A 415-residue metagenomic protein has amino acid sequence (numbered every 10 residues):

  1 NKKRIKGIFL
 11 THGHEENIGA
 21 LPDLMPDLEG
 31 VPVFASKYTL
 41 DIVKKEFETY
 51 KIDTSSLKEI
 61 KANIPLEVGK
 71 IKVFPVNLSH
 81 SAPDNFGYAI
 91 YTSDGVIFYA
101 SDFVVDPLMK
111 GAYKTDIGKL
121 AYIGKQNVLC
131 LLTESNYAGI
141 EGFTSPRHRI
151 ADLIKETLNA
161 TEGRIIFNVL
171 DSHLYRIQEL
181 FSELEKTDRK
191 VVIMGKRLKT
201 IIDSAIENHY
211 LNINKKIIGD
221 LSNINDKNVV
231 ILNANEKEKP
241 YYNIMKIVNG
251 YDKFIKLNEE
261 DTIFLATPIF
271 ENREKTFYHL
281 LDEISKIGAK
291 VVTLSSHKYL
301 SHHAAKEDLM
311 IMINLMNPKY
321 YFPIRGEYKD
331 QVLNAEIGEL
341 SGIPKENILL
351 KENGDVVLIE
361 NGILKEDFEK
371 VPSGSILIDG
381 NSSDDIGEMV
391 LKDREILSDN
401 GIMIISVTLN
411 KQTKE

Functional and structural regions predicted by a protein language model:
N1-F9, H14-N223, Y242-K253, K275-Y278: His/Asp/Glu-rich metal-coordinating catalytic cores of metallo-dependent phosphodiesterases/hydrolases acting on
G139-A266, F270-Y299, A304-N317, F322-E415: Hard-cation-handling environments
